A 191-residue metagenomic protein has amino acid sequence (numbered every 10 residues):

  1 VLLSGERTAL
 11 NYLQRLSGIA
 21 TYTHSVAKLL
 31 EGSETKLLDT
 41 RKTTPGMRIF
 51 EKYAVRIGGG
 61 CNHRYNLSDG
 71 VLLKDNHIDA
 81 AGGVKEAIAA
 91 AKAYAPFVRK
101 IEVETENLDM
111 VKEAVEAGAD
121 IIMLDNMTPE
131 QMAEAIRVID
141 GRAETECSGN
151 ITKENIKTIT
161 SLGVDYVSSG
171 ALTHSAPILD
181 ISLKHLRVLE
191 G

Functional and structural regions predicted by a protein language model:
V1-A117, I121, E130-V138, E144-C147 (+2 more regions): Acidic/glycine-rich phosphate/pyrophosphate-binding loops and surrounding catalytic core that coordinate Mg2+
L124: Active-site core of metal-dependent hydrolases
M127: Positively charged, low-complexity, intrinsically disordered RNA-binding extensions
K153: Cys/His-rich Zn2+-binding cysteine-cluster or related metal-binding knuckle/ribbon modules and their
A171-G191: Short, charged, intrinsically disordered terminal tails
